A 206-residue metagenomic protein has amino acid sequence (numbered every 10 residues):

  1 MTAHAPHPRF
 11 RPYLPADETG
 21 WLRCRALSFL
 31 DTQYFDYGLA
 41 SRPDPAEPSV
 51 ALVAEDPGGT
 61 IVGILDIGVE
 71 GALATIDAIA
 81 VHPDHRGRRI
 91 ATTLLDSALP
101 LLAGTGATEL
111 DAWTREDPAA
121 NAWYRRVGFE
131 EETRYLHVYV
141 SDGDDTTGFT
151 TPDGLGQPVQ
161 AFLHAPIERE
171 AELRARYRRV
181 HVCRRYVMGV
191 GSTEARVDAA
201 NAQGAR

Functional and structural regions predicted by a protein language model:
H7-W21, E132: A short beta-loop-alpha structural element at the N-terminal edge of CoA-dependent acyl/N-acetyltransferase catalytic
E18, A26-P57, I61-D66: Active-site rim helix/loop that mediates acceptor-substrate recognition in acyltransferases
S49, R179-R185: Short hydrophobic/aromatic beta-strand or adjacent loop that forms the aromatic wall/cage of a ligand/substrate-binding
A72-P83, T92, A112-T114: Conserved acetyl-CoA binding element of GNAT-fold acetyltransferases
V81, G87-P100, R125-R126: Conserved acetyl-CoA-binding loop-helix of GNAT-fold acetyltransferases
T92, E116-P152, G156-A171, A175 (+1 more regions): Conserved active-site alpha-helix within GNAT-family acetyltransferase domains
L102-R115: Conserved GNAT acetyl-CoA-binding A-motif
